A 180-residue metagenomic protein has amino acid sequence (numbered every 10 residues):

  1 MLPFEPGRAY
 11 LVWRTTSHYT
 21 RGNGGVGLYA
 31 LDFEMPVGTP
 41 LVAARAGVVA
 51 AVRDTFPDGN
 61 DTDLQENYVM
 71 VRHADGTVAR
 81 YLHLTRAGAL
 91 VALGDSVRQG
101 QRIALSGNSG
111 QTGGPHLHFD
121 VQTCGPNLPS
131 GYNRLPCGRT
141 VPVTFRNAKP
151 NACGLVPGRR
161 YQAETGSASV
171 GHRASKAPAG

Functional and structural regions predicted by a protein language model:
M1-F4, W13, A92-R98, D120-G180: Acidic, glycine-rich catalytic/binding loops that coordinate metals and/or anionic ligands
L11-R45, V52-D61, E66-Y68: Short glycine/threonine/proline-enriched tight-turn/helix- or strand-capping micro-motif at secondary-structure
R14, A51, H83-R86, L105-N108 (+1 more regions): A residue-level detector for short acidic-glycine micro-motifs
L31-P36, Q101, P115, C124-L128: Catalytic cores of extracellular degradative/oxidative enzymes
T39, T55-P57, I103-Q111: Short, charged beta-turn/beta-strand-edge "cap" motif at the junction between a beta-strand and an adjacent loop
L41, G47-V49, G94-S106: A structural signal for short beta-strand/turn segments enriched in small hydrophobics and glycine
A44-L93, P115: Zn2+-dependent peptidoglycan hydrolase active-site motif and core
T112-D120: Histidine-centered divalent-metal-coordination microenvironment in nucleic-acid enzymes
